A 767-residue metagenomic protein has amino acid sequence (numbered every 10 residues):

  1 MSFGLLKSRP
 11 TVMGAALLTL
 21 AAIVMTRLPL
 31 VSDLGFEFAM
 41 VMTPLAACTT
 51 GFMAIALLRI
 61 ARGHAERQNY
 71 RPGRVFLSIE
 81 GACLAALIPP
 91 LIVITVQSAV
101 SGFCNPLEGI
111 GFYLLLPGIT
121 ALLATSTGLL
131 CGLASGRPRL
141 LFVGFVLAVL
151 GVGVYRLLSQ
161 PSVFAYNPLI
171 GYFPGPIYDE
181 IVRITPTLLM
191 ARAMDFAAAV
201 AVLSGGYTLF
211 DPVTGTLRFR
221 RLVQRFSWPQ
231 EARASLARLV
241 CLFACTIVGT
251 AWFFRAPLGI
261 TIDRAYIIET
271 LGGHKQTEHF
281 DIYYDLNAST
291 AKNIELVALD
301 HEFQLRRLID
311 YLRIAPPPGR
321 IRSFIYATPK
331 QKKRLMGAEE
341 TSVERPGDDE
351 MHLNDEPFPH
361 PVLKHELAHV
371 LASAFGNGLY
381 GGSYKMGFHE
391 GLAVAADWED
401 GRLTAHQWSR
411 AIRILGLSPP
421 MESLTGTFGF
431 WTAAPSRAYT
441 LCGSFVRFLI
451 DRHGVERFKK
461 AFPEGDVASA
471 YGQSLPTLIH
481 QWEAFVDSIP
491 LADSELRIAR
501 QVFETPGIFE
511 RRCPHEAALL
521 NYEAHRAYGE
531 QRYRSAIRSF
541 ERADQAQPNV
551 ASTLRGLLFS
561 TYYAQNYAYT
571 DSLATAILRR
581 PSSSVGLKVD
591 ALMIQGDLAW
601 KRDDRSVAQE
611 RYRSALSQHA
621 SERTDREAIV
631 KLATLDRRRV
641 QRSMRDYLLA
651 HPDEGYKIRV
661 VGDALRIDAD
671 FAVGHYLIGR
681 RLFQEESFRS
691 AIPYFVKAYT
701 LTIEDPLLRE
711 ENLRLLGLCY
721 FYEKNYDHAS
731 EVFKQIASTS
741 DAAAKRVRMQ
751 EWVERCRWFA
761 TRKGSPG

Functional and structural regions predicted by a protein language model:
M1-I60: Hydrophobic alpha-helical transmembrane segments
M1-L5, H64-L77, V213-S235: Membrane-interfacial, low-structure loops and terminal tails that flank and connect transmembrane helices in multi-pass
T26-M40, P89-F112, G144-M194: Membrane-interfacial interhelical loops
D33, E37-M40, R264-K385, E399-L403 (+5 more regions): Juxtacatalytic substrate-recognition/specificity segment
L34, S78-R139: Secretory targeting signals
G153-A165, L169-F196, C241-R255, A433-R437 (+7 more regions): Beta/coil-rich, acidic/histidine-enriched accessory regions frequently appended to metallopeptidases
L222-P257: Internal/C-terminal transmembrane anchor helices
Q224-F226, H279, Y283, A405-P435 (+1 more regions): Amphipathic alpha-helical substructures
